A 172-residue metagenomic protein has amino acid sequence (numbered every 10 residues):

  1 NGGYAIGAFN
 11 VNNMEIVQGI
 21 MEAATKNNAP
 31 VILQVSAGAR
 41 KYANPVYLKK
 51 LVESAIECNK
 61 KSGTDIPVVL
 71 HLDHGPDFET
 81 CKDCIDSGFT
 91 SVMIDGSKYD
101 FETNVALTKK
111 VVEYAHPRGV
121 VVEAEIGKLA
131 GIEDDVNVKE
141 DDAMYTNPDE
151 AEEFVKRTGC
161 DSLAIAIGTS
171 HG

Functional and structural regions predicted by a protein language model:
N1-G7, Q34: Generic N-terminal amphipathic, Lys/Arg-enriched alpha-helix
Y4, T64-P67: A short helix-to-beta-strand connector/capping loop
I6-N10, L70-H71, M93: Short catalytic-loop micro-motif centered on adjacent basic/acidic residues
N13-A39, V46-D65, H74-G172: Alpha/beta enzyme core
